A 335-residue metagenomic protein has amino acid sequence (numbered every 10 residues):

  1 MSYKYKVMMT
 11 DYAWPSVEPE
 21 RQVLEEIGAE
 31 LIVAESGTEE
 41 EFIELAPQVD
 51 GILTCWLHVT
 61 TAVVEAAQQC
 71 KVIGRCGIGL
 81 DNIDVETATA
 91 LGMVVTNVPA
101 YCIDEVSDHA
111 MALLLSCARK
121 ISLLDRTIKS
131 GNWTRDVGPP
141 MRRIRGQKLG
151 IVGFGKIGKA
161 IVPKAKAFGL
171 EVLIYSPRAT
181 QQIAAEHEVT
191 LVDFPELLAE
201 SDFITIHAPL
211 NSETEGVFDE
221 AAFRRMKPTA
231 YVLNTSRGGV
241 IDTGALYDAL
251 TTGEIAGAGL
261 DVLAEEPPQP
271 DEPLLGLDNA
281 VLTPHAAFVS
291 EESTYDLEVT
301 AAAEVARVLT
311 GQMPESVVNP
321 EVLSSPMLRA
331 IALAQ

Functional and structural regions predicted by a protein language model:
M1-T96, D219: An N-terminal-biased, well-structured beta-alpha scaffold segment characteristic of Rossmann-like dinucleotide-binding
M9, L149-I151: Hydrophobic Val/Ile/Leu positions in short beta-strands of Rossmann-like dinucleotide-binding domains
D11, T54-W56, G77, I206-A208 (+2 more regions): Glycine-rich, N-terminal phosphate-binding loop of Rossmann-like dinucleotide-binding domains
Y12, F154-G155: Glycine-rich Rossmann-fold phosphate-binding loop(s) that bind the pyrophosphate of adenine dinucleotide cofactors
A34-E35, C76-G77, M93-D104, S176 (+3 more regions): Short beta->alpha connector loops at strand-helix junctions that form conserved, small/polar/Pro-enriched
T60-V64, R178-P273: Rossmann-like adenosine-cofactor binding region
L91-M93, P99-K148, A160-P163, A167 (+1 more regions): Phosphate-binding beta-alpha-beta segment of Rossmann-like dinucleotide-binding domains, i.e., the NAD(P)
V95, E220, T229-Q335: Rossmann-like dinucleotide-binding domain for NAD(H)/NADP(H)
